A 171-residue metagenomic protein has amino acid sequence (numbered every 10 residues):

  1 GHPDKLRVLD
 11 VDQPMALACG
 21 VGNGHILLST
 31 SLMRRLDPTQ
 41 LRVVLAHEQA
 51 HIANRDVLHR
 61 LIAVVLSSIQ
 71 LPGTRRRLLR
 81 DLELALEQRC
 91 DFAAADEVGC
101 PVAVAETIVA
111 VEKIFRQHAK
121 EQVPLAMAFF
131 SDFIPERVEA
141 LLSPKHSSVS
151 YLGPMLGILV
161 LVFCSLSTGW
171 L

Functional and structural regions predicted by a protein language model:
G1-Q49, N54: Peri-catalytic and regulatory segments of divalent metal-dependent proteins
R35, R75-R89, A128-F133: Active-site metal-coordination segments of metallo-dependent hydrolases
V43-A46, A50, F92-D96, A110 (+1 more regions): Short amphipathic alpha-helical coupling elements at transmembrane boundaries
Q49-S68, G99-V102: Catalytic Zn2+-binding segment of zinc metalloproteases
R60-L84: Hydrophobic transmembrane alpha-helices
I62, V104-E112: Short alpha-helical scaffolding segments that buttress acidic/His motifs in well-ordered protein cores
L84-C100: An active-site-proximal "capping" alpha-helix that borders the catalytic cofactor pocket
K113-L171: Cytosolic-facing loops and C-terminal tails of multi-pass membrane proteins
